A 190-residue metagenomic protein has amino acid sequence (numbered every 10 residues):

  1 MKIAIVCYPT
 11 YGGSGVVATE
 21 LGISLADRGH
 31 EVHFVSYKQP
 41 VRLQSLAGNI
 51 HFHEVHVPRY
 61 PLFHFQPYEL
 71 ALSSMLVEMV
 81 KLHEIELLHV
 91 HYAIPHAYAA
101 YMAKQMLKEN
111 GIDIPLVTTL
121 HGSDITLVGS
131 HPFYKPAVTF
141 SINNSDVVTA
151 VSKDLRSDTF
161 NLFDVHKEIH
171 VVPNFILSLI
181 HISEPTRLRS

Functional and structural regions predicted by a protein language model:
M1-I3: Extreme N-terminal starter segment of soluble prokaryotic enzymes
C7-Y11, I23-Y68: N-terminal strand-loop element at the rim of the active site of nucleotide-sugar-dependent glycosyltransferases
Y8, L120-S123, P173-N174: Histidine-centered beta-alpha loop that forms part of the nucleotide-sugar donor binding/catalytic region in diverse
K38, D154, F175: Carbohydrate-associated surface elements
P61-L88, A97-Y98, M102, P132-P136 (+1 more regions): An amphipathic, basic-hydrophobic alpha-helix
K108-V117, S123-F140, S157: Nucleotide-sugar donor phosphate/pyrophosphate-binding loop at the beta->alpha transition of glycosyltransferases
N144-S152: A short beta-strand/loop micro-motif in the catalytic core of glycosyltransferases that engages the nucleotide-sugar
I180-S190: Single conserved hydrophobic/aromatic residue that forms the stacking wall/gate of nucleotide- or nucleobase-binding
